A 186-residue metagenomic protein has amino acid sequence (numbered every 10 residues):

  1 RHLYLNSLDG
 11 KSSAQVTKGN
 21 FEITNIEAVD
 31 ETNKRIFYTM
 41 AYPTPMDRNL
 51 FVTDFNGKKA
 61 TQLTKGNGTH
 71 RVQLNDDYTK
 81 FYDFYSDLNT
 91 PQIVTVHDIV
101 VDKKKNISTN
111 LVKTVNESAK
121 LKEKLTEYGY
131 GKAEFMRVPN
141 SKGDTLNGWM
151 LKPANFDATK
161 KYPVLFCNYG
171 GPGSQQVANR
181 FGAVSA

Functional and structural regions predicted by a protein language model:
R1, P43, N140-D144: C-terminal substrate/ligand-recognition segments
R1-Y4, P45-F51, N89-H97: Structural motif
N6-D30, M40-P43, T53-H70, I99-K132: Multi-bladed beta-propeller domains
D30-N33, D76-D77: Residue-level detector of Asp-centered blade-edge/turn motifs that repeat once per structural unit in beta-propeller
R35-T39, F81-F84: Residue position within the beta-strands of beta-propeller blades
I36, T61, M136: A broad, low-specificity signal marking well-ordered, structured residues that form hydrophobic/aromatic
T69-A186: Serine-hydrolase catalytic core recognition
